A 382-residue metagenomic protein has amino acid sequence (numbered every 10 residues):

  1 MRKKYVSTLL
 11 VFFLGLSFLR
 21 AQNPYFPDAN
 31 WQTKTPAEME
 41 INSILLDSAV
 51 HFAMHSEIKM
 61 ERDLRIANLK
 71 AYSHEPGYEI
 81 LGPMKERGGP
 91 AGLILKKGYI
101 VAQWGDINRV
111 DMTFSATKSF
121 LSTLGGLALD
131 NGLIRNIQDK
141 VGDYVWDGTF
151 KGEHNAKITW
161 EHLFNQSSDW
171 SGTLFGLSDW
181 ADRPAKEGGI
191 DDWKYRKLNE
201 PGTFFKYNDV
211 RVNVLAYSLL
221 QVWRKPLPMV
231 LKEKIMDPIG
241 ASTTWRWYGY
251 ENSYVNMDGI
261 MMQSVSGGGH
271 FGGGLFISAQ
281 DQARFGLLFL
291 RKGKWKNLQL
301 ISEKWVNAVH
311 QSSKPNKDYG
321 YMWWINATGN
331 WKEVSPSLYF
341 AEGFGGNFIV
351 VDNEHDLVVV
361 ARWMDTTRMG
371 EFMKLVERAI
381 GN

Functional and structural regions predicted by a protein language model:
M1-Q22: Bacterial Sec-dependent N-terminal signal peptides
F18-D106, N131-I134, A379-N382: N-terminal leader/targeting segments and the immediately adjacent pre-domain N-terminus
A29-T35, M54, I58-G82, T113 (+2 more regions): Active-site-proximal loop and beta-strand segments within enzyme catalytic domains
N42, G98, M112-I137, L163 (+3 more regions): Active-site SXXK
V101-G105, R109, T173-Y250: Catalytic-site signature segments of enzymes, centered on catalytic residues
S119, T123, R211-S218, G273-K294 (+1 more regions): Active-site-proximal alpha-helical segments within enzyme catalytic domains
N131-D169, W223-H270: Active-site helix/loop module of the DD-peptidase/beta-lactamase fold, centered on the serine-lysine SxxK catalytic
T243, S253-G269, G273, H310-V358: Active-site Gly/Thr loop motif
